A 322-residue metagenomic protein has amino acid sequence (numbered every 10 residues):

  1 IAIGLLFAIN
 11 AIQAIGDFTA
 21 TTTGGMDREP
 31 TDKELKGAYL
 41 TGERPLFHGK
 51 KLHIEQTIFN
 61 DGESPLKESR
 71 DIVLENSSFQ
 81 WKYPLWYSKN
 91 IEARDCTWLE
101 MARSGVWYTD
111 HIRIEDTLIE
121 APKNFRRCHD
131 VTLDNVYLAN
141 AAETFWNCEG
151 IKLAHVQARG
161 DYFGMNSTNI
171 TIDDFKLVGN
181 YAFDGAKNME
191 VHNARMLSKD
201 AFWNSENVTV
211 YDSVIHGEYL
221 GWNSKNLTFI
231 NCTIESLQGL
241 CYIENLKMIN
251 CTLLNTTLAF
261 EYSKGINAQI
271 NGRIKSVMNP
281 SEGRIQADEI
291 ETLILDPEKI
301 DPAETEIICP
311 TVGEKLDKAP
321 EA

Functional and structural regions predicted by a protein language model:
I1-D27: N-terminal amphipathic/basic-hydrophobic helices that include classical n-h-c signal peptides and signal-anchor
F18-A322: Long, distal/terminal scaffolding or interaction modules with repetitive or compositionally biased sequence
